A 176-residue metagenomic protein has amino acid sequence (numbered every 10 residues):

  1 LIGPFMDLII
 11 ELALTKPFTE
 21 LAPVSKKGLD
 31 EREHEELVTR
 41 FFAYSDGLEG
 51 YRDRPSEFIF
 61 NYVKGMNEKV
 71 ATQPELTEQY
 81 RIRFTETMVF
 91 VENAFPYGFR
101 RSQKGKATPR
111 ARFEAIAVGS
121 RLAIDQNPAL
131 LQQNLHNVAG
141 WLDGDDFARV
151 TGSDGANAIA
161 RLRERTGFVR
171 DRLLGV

Functional and structural regions predicted by a protein language model:
L1-R149: Solvent-exposed functional surfaces
N137-V176: Acidic, carboxylate-rich catalytic segments that either coordinate divalent cations
